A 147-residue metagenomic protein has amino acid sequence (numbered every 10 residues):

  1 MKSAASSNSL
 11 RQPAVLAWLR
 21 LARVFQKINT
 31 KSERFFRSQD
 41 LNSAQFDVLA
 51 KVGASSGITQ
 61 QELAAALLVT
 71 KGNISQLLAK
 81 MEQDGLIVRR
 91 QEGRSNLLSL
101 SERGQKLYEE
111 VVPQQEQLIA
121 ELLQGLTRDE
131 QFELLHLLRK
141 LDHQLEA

Functional and structural regions predicted by a protein language model:
M1-Q12, R128-A147: C-terminal regulatory/oligomerization modules of transcriptional regulators
M1-Q39, K106: N-terminal leader segment of winged-helix/HTH proteins
A4, A79-H136: Charged, amphipathic alpha-helical coiled-coil/dimerization segments
L19, Q26-T70: N-terminal helix-turn-helix DNA-binding core of bacterial DNA-binding proteins
V24, I28-S32, L67, L107 (+3 more regions): Alpha-helical linker/hinge and terminal dimerization helices associated with HTH transcriptional regulators
A50-A54, V112, R139: Short, locally clustered residues in the helix-turn-helix/winged-helix DNA-binding domain
